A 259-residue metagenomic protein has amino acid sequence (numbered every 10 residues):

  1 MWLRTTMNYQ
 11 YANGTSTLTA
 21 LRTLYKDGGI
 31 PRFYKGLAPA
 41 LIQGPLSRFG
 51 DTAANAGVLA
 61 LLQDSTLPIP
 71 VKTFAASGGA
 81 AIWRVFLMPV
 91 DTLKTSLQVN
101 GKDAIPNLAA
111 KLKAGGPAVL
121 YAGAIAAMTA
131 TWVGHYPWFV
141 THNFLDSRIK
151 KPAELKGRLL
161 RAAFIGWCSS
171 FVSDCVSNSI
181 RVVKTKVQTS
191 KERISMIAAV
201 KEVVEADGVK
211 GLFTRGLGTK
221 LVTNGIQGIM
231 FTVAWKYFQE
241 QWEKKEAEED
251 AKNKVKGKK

Functional and structural regions predicted by a protein language model:
M1-K259: Matrix-facing interhelical linker segments
